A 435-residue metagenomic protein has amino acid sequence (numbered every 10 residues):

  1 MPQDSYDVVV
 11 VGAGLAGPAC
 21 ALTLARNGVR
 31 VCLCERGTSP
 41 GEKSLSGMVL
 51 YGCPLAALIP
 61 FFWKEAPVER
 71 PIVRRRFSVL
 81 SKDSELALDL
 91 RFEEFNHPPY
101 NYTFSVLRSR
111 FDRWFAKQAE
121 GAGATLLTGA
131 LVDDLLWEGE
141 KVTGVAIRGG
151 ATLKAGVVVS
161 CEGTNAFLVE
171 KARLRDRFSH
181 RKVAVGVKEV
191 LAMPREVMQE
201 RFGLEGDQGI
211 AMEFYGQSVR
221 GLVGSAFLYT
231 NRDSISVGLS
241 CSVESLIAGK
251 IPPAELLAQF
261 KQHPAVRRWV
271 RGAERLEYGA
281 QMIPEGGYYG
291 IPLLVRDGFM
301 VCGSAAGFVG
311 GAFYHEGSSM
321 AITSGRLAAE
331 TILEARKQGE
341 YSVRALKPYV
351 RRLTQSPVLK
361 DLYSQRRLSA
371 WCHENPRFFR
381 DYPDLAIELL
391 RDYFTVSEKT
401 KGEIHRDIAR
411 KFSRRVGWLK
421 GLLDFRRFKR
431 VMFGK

Functional and structural regions predicted by a protein language model:
Y6-C32: N-terminal Rossmann-like FAD-binding beta1-loop-alpha1 element of flavoenzymes
A16, S39, N165: Conserved Rossmann-like nucleotide-cofactor binding loop
G37-S84: N-terminal FAD cofactor-binding segment of flavoenzymes
H97-K117, L246-I251: Short beta-strand to alpha-helix junction loop
Q118-V266: Predominantly flavin-linked oxidoreductase catalytic cores and closely associated redox partners
S218-A226, R232, S245-L327, K337 (+2 more regions): FAD/FMN-dependent oxidoreductases across multiple families
E330-F378: Active-site-proximal substrate-binding core of FAD-dependent oxidoreductases
C372-K435: C-terminal auxiliary extensions adjacent to catalytic cores
